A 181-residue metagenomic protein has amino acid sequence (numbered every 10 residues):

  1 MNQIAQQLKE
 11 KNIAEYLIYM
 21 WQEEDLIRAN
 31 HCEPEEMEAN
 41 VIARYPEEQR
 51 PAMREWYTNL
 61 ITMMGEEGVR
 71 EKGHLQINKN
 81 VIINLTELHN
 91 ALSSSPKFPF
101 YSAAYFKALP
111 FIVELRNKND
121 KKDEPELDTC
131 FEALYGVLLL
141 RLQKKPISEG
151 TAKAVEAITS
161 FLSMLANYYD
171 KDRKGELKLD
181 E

Functional and structural regions predicted by a protein language model:
Q3-K72: N-terminal interaction modules that seed assembly of large macromolecular complexes
I4, E55, I61-V69, N80 (+4 more regions): A structural motif
I13-M20, P34, M53, Y57 (+4 more regions): Short runs of predominantly hydrophobic/aromatic residues within well-ordered alpha helices that form helix-helix
L26-A29, E47, T62-R70, E87-F98 (+3 more regions): Amphipathic alpha-helical interaction surfaces
A39-N40, K79, F106, A152: Short, charged, amphipathic alpha-helical segments
E66-S94, R173-E181: Charged low-complexity stretches with an acidic bias
N78-V137: A charged, amphipathic interaction segment
V113-E181: Glycine-rich, aromatic-bearing surface loops/beta-hairpins
